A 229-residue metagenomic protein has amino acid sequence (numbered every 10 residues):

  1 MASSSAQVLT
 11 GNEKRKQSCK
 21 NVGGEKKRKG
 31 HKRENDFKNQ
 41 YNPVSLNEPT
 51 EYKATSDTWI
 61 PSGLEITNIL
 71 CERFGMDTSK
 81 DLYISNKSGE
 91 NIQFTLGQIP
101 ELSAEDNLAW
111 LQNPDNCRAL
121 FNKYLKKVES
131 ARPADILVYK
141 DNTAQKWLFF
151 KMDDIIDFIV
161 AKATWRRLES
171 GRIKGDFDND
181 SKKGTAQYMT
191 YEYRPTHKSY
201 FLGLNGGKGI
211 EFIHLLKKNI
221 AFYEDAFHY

Functional and structural regions predicted by a protein language model:
A2-Y229: Nucleic-acid endonuclease domains
